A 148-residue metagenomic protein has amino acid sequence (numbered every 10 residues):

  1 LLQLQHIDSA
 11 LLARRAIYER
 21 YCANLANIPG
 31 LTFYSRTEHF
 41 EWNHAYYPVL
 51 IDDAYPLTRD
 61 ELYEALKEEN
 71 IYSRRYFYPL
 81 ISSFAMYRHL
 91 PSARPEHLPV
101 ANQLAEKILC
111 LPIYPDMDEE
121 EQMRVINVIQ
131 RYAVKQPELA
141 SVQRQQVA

Functional and structural regions predicted by a protein language model:
L1-A148: PLP-dependent aminotransferase class I/II
